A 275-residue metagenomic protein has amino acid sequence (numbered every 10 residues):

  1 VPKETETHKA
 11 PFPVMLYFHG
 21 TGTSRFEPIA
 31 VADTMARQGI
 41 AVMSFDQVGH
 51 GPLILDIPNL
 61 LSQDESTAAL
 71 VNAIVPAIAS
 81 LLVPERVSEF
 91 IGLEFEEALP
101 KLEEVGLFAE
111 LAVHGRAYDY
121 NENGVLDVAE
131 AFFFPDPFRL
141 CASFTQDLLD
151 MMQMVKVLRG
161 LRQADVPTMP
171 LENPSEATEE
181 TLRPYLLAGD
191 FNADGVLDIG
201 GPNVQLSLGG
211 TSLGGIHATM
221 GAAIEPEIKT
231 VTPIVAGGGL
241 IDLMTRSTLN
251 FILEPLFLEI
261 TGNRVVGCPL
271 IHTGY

Functional and structural regions predicted by a protein language model:
V1-T5: Catalytic-loop region of hydrolases
T7-L161, V166-T178: Cap/lid segment of the alpha/beta-hydrolase catalytic domain
F12, L16-T21, M43-F45, H50 (+6 more regions): Aromatic-residue detector
Y17, D46, E89, E103 (+10 more regions): Generic detector of intrinsically disordered, low-complexity, polar/charged segments
I54, L61, S66-T67, V166 (+2 more regions): Hydrolase active-site cap/lid region
A164, E172-A177, R183-T245: Primarily recognizes the serine-hydrolase "nucleophile elbow" in alpha/beta-hydrolase and SGNH/GDSL folds
